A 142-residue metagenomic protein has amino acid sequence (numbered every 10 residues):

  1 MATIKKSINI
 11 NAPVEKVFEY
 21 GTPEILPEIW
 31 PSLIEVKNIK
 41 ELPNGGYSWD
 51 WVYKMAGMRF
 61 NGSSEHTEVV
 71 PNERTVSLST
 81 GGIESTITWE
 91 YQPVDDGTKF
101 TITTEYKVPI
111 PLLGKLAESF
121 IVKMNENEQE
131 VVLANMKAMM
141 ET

Functional and structural regions predicted by a protein language model:
M1-N44: Hydrophobic ligand-binding cavity/cleft-lining segments
I4-K6, Y47-W51, G62-S64, I87 (+1 more regions): Hydrophobic residues positioned within well-ordered beta-strands of beta-sheet architectures
S7-N11, E65, E90-Q92: Generic structural detector for well-ordered beta-strands
I10, Y53, T104-Y106: Hydrophobic beta-strand positions in extracellular immunoglobulin-like domains
V14, G46, E73-R74, T88 (+1 more regions): Structural motif
E15-E19, Q92, D96, A134 (+1 more regions): Replace "anionic and nucleotidyl ligands
E28, N38-I83, V131-T142: Glycine-rich portal/gate segments that line the openings of hydrophobic small-molecule binding cavities
L78-V131: Beta-strand/loop substructures that line and gate deep hydrophobic ligand-binding cavities in soluble
